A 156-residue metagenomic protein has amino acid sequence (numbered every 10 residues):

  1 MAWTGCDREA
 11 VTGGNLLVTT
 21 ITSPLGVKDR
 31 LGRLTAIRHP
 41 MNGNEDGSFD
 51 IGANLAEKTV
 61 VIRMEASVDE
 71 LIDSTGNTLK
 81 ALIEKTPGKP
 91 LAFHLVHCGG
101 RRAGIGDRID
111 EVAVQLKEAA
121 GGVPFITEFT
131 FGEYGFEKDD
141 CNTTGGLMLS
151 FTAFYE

Functional and structural regions predicted by a protein language model:
M1-G106, D110-V123, E128-E156: Small-residue-enriched flexible segments
